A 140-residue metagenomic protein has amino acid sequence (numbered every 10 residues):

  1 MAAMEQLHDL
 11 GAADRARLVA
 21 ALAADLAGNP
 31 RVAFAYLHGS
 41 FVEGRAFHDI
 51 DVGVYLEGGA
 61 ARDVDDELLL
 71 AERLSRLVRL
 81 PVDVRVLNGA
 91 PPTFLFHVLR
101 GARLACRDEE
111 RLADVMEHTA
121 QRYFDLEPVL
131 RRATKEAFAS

Functional and structural regions predicted by a protein language model:
M1-Y36, V42-F47, E57-S140: Catalytic core of pol beta-like nucleotidyltransferases
D51-G53: Short, well-ordered beta-strand segments
